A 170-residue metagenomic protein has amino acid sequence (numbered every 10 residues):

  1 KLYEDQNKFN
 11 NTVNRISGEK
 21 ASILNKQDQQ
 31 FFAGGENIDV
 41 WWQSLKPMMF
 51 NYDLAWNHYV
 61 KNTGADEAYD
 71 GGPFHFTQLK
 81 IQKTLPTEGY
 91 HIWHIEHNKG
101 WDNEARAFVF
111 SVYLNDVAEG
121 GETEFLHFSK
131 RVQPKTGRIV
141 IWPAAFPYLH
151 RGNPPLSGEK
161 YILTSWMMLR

Functional and structural regions predicted by a protein language model:
K1-I139, P147-R170: Fe(II)/2-oxoglutarate oxygenase catalytic core
